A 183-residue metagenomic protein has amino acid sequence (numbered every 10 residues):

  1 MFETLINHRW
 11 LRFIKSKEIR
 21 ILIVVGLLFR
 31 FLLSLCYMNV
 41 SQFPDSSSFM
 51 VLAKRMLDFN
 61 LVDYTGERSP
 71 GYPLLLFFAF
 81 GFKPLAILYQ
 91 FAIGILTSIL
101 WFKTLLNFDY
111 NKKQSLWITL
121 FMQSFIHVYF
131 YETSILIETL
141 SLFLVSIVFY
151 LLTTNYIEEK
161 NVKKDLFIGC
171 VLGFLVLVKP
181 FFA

Functional and structural regions predicted by a protein language model:
M1-L32: Start-transfer (signal-anchor) and selected internal transmembrane alpha helices of multi-pass inner/ER membrane
K17-V25, Y89, Q114-F121, S141 (+1 more regions): Alpha-helical transmembrane segments of integral membrane proteins
Y37-L52, V62-L75, G81: Extracytoplasmic catalytic/substrate-binding loops of multi-pass membrane glycan-assembly enzymes
P44, E67, L88-I93, W117-L152 (+1 more regions): Multi-pass, polyprenyl lipid-linked donor-dependent membrane glycosyltransferases
D58-E67, L74-A92, F108-K112, H127 (+1 more regions): Juxtamembrane segments of multi-pass membrane glycosylation machinery that transfer sugars from lipid-linked donors
F59-L61, N107-D109, V148-K164: Membrane-interface transmembrane helices that cradle and orient dolichyl/undecaprenyl
L100-S115, T154: Transmembrane alpha-helical segments of multipass membrane enzymes and assembly factors that act on membrane-embedded
F167, F181-A183: Transmembrane-embedded, aromatic-rich helix segments that form part of the hydrophobic channel/pocket engaging
